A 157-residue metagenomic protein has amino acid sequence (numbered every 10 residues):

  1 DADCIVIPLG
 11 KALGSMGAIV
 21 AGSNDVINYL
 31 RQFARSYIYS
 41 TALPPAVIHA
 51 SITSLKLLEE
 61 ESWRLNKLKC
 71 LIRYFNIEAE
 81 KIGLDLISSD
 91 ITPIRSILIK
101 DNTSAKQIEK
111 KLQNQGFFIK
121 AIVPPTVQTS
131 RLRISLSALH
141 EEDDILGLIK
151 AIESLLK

Functional and structural regions predicted by a protein language model:
C4-V6, L13-S62: Conserved core segment of the aminotransferase class I/II
V6, S40-T41, D85-D90, V123-P124: Short beta-strand
Y29-L30, I108, I145-L148: Hydrophobic side chains in well-ordered alpha-helices
Q32, T53, W63-E78, G147: A non-catalytic, amphipathic alpha-helix used as a structural packing/dimerization or gating element in enzyme scaffolds
N66-N76, E80-Q115, T126, S130-L132 (+1 more regions): Conserved PLP-binding catalytic core of the aspartate aminotransferase-like
Q113-I119, I152-K157: A common structural junction motif
I122-P125, I145, I149-E153: C-terminal membrane-associated helical module and adjoining short loops/tails
